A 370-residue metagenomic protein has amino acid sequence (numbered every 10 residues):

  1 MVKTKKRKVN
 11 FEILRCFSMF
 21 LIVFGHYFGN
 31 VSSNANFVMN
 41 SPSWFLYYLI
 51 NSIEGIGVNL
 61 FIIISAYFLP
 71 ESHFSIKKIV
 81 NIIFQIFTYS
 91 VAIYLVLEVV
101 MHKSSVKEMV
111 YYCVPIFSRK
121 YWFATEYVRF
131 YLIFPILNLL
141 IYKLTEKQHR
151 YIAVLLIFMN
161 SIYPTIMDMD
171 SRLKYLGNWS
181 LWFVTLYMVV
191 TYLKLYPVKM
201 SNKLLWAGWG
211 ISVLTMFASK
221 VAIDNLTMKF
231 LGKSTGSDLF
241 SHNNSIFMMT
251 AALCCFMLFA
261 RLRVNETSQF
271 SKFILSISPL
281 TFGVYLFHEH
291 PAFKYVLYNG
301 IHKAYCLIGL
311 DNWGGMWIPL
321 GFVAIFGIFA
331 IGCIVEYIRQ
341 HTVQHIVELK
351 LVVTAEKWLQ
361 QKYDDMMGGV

Functional and structural regions predicted by a protein language model:
M1-M159, E266-F270, L280, F293 (+1 more regions): Membrane-cytosol interface segments of multi-pass membrane proteins, especially ER/Golgi lipid-handling enzymes
S18-F24, Y89-A92, I152-Y163, W182-T185 (+4 more regions): Alpha-helical transmembrane segments of multi-pass integral membrane proteins
Y27-S32, L97-S104, M159-R172, T215-L231 (+1 more regions): C-terminal ends of transmembrane alpha-helices and the immediately adjacent extracellular/lumenal or cytosolic loop
F45-V58, Y111-E126, I166-L186, K220-C254 (+1 more regions): Interfacial loop-to-helix transition and helix-capping segments at the boundaries of transmembrane helices
N59-P70, L186-L193, V284-L286: Hydrophobic transmembrane alpha-helices of secondary-active transporters and Na+-translocating membrane complexes
F130-L139, L186-V198, A251-T267: Alpha-helical transmembrane segments in multipass membrane proteins, preferentially the mid-helix core
I152-S201: Loop-centered beta-sheet repeat module
M200-G283, E289-W317, G321: Alpha-helical transmembrane segments and terminal signal-anchor/GPI-anchor hydrophobic tails, characterized by long
